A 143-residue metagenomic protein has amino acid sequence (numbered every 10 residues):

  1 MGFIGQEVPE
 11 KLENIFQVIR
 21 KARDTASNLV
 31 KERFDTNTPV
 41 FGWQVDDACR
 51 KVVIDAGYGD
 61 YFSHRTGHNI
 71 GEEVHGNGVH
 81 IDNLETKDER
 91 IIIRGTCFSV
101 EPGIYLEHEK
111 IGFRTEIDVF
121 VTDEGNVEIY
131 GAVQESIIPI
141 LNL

Functional and structural regions predicted by a protein language model:
M1-L143: Active-site neighborhoods and metal-handling regions in enzymes and metal-associated proteins
